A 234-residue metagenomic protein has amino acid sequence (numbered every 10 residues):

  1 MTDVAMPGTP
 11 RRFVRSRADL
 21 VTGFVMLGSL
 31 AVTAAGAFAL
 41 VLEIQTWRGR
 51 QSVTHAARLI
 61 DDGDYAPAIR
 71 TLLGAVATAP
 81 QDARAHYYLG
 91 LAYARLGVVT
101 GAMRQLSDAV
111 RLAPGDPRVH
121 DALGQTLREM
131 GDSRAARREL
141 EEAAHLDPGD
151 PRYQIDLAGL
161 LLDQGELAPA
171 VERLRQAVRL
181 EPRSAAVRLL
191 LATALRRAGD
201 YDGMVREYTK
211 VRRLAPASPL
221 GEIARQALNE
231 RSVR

Functional and structural regions predicted by a protein language model:
W47-R84, Y88-L91, R95-V98: Alpha-helical segment of the N-proximal tetratricopeptide repeat
D61-G74, R95-D108, R118, E129-E142 (+3 more regions): Structural signature of tandem alpha-helical TPR/SEL1-like repeats, specifically the intra-repeat loop/turn
Y88, A122, D156, L190 (+1 more regions): Canonical tetratricopeptide repeat
